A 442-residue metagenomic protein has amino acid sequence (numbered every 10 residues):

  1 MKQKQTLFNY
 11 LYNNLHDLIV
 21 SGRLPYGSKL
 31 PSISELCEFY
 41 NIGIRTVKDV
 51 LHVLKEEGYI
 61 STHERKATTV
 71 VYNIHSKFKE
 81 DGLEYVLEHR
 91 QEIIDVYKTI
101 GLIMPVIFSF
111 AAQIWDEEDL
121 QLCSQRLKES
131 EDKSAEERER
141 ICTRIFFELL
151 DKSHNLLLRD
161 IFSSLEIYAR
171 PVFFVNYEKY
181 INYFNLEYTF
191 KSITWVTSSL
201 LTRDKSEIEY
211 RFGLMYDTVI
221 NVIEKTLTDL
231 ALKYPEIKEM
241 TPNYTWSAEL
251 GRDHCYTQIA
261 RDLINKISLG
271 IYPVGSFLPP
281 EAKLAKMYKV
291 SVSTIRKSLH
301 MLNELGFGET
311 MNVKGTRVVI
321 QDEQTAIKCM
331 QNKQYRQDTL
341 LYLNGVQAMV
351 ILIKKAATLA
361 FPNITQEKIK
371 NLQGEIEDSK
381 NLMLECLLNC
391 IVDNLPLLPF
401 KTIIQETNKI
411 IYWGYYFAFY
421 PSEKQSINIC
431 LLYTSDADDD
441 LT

Functional and structural regions predicted by a protein language model:
M1-K98, M240-Q347: Short linear motifs at protein or domain termini
M1-Q5, E209-D253: N-terminal intrinsically disordered/low-complexity leader segments
L18, G22, K133, L150 (+4 more regions): Hydrophobic side-chain positions on well-ordered alpha-helices, corresponding to helix-helix packing/interface faces
I33, H154-L156, R203-D204, P396-L398 (+1 more regions): Short loop-to-helix capping motifs
L87-K128, E139-D151, F190, T194-S198 (+3 more regions): Amphipathic alpha-helical segments that line or abut small-molecule/effector binding pockets and mediate allosteric
E118-F174, Y210-T218, N363-A418, N428-I429: Conserved amphipathic alpha-helical segments that form helical-bundle/coiled-coil interaction surfaces
Y433-D440: Conserved small/polar residues in nucleotide/adenosyl-binding loops
